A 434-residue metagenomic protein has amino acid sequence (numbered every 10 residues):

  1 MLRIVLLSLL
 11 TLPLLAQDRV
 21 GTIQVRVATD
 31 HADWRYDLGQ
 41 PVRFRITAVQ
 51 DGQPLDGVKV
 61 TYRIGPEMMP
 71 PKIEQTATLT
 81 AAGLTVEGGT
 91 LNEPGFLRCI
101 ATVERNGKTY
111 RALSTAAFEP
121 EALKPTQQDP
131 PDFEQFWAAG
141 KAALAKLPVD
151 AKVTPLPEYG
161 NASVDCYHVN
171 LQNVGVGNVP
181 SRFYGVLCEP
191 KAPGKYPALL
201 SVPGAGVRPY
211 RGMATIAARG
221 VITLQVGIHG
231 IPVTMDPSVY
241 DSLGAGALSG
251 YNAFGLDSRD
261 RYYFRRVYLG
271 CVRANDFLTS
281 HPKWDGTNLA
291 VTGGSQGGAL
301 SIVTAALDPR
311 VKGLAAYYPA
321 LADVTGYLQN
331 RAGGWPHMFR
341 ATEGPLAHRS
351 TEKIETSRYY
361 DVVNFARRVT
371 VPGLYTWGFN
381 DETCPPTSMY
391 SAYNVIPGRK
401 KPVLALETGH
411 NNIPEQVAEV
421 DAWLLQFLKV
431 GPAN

Functional and structural regions predicted by a protein language model:
Q17-V25: Proline/serine/threonine-rich low-complexity linkers at boundaries of modular beta-sandwich domains
A28-W34, A145-P193: N-terminal cap/lid segment of alpha/beta-hydrolase-fold proteins
G107-Q127: Short beta-strand elements
R208-L269, N275, G326-W335: Cap/lid segment of the alpha/beta-hydrolase catalytic domain
W284-G294: Alpha/beta-hydrolase fold nucleophile elbow
G298-R349, L404, N412-E415: Hydrolase active-site cap/lid region
V369, Y375-W377: Short beta-strand/loop motif that positions the catalytic acidic residue of the alpha/beta-hydrolase fold
T383-P386, Y390-N434: C-terminal catalytic histidine-bearing segment of alpha/beta-hydrolase fold enzymes
